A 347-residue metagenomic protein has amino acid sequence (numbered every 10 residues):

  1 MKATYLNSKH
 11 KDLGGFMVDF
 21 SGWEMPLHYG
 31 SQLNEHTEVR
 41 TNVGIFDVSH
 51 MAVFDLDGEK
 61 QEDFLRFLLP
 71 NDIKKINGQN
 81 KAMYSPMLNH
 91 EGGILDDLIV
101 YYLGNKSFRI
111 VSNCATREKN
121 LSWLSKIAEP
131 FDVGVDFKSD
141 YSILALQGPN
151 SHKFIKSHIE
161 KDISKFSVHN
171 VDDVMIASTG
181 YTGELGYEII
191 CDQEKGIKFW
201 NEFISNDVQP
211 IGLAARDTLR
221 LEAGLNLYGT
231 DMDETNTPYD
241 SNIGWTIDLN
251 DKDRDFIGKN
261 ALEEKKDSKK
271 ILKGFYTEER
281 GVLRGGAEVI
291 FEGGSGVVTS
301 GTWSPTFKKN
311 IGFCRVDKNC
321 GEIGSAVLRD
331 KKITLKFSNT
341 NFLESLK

Functional and structural regions predicted by a protein language model:
M1-L88, G93-L95, A214: Acidic, proline/glycine-enriched N-terminal capping motif
M1-S21, M25-L27, L33, L103-K347: Conserved, structured C-terminal
I99-V100: Glycine-rich, Trp-frequent "lid" loop and neighboring beta-strands that shape and gate the flavin cofactor pocket
